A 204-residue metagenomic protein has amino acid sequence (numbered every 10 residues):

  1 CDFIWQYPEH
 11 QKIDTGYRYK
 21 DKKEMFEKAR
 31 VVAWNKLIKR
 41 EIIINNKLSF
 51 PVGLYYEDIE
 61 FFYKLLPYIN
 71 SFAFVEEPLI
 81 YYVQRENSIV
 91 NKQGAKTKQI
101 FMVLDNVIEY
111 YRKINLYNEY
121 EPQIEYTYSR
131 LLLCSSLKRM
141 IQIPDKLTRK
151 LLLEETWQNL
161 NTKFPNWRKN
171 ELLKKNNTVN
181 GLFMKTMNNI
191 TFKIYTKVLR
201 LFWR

Functional and structural regions predicted by a protein language model:
C1-A73, V83-Q93: Donor-binding/catalytic cores of nucleotide-activated saccharide and glycerol-phosphate transferases/polymerases
E60, P67, A73-F74, M102-R112: Gly/lys/ser-thr-rich phosphate-binding loops in alpha/beta enzymes that coordinate phosphoanhydride or phosphate groups
I69, F74-V75, N87-V90, M187-I194 (+1 more regions): Gram-positive cell-envelope targeting signals
L79-R85, N91-L116, S135, R139-P165: Catalytic core of nucleotide-sugar-dependent glycosyltransferases
K113-I124, R168: Flexible helix-coil transition and linker loops at the boundaries of alpha-helical arrays
Y120-T127, K150-E154: Short, charged, amphipathic alpha-helical segments
E125-R139: Amphipathic alpha-helical repeat scaffolds of TPR domains
I143-R204: Membrane-interface aromatic/basic loop that binds lipid-linked glycans or pyrophosphate carriers, typified by
